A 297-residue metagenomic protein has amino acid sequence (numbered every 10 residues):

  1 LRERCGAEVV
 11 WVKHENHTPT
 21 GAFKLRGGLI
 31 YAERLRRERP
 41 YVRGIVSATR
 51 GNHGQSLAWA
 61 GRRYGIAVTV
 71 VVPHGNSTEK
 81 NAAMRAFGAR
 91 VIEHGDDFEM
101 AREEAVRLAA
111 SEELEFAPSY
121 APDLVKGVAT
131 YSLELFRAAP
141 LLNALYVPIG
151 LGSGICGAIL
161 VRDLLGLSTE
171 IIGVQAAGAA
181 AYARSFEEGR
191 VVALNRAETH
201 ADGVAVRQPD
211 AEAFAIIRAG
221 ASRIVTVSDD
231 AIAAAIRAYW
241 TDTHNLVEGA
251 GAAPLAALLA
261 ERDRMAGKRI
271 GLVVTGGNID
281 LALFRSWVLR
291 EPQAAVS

Functional and structural regions predicted by a protein language model:
L1-S297: PLP-dependent amino-acid enzyme catalytic core
